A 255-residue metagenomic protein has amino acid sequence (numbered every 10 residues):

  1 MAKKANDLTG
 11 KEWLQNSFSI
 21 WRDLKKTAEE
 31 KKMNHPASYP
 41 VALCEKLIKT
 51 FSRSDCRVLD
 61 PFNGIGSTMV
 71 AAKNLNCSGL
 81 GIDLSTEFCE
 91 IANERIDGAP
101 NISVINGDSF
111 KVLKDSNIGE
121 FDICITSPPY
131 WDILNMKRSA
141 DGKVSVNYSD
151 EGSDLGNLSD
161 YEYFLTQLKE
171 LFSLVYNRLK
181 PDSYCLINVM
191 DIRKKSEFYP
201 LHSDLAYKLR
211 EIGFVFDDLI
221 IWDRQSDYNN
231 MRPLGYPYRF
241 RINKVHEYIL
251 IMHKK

Functional and structural regions predicted by a protein language model:
M1-K255: Class I S-adenosyl-L-methionine-dependent methyltransferase catalytic core
